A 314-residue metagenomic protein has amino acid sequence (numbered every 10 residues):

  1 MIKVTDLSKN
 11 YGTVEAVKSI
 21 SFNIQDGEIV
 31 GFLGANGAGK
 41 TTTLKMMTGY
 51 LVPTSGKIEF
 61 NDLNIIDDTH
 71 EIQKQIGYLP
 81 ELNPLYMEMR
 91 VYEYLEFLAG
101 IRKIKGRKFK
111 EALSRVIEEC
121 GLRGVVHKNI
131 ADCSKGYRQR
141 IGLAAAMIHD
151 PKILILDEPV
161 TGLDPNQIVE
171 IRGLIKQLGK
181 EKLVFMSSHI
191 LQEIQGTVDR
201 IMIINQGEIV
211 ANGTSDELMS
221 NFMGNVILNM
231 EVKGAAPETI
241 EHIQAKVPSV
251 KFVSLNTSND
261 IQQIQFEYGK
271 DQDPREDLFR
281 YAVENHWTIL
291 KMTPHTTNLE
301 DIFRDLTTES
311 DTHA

Functional and structural regions predicted by a protein language model:
I2-V4, K9-N205, I209-A211: ABC transporter nucleotide-binding domains
D68, A146, L218-N221, I302 (+1 more regions): Residues that scaffold the ATP/ADP-binding catalytic core of kinase and kinase-like folds
E71, F97, R115, E217 (+2 more regions): Generic structural signal for isolated residues within well-ordered alpha-helices
G173-Q265: ABC transporter nucleotide-binding domain
I227-L299, L306, A314: Short, charged/small-residue-rich alpha-helical element at the C-terminal edge of ABC transporter nucleotide-binding
